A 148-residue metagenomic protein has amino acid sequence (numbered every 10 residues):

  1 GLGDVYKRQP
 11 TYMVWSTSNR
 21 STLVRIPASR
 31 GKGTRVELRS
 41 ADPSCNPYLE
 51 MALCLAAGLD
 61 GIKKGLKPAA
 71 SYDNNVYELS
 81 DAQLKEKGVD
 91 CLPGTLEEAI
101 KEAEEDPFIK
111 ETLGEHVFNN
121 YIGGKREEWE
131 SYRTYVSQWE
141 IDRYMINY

Functional and structural regions predicted by a protein language model:
L2-Y6: Short, small-residue-biased leader/transition segments that mark boundaries at the very start of proteins
K7, W15-S21: A general structural motif
P10-V14, R25-N46, L55-G65: Hydrophobic alpha-helical bundle architecture
N19-I26, I122, E140: Catalytic alpha/beta core of large soluble enzyme barrels
A41, A69, Y148: Conserved His + Asp/Glu catalytic blocks
M51: Conserved catalytic/binding loops enriched for acidic/polar residues
K64-A69, D73-V76: Glycine-rich cofactor/substrate-binding loops
D73-Y148: Acidic, glycine-enriched catalytic cores built around paired aspartates
